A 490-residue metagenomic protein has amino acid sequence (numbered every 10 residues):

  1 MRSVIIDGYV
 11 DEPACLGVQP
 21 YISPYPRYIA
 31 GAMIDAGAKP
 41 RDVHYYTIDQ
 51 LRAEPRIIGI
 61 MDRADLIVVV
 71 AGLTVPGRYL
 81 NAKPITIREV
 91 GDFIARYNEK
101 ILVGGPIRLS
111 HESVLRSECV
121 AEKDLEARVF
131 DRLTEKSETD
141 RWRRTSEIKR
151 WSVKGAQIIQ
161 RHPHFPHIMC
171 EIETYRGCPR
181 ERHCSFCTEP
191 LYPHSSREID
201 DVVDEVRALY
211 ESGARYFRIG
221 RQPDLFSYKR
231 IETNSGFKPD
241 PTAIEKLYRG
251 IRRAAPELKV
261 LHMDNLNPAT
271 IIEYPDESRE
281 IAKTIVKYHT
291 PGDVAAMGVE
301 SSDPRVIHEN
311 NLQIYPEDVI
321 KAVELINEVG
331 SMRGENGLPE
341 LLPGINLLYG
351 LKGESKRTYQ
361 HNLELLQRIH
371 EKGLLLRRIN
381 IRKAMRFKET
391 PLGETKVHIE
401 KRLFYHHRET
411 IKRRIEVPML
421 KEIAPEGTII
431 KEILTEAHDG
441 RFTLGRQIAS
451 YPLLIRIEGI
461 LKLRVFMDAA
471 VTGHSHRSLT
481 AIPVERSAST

Functional and structural regions predicted by a protein language model:
R2-D201: Acidic, low-complexity intrinsically disordered segments
V4-I6, R207-E354: Conserved SAM/AdoMet-binding glycine-rich loop
P13, G77, R108-H111, R182 (+5 more regions): Flexible glycine/acidic-rich beta-alpha junction loops that bind and position SAM and/or redox cofactors in anaerobic
I67, I101, V120, F217-G220 (+3 more regions): Hydrophobic residues within beta-strands of alpha/beta enzymes
I87-V90, V202, I244, S278 (+3 more regions): Aromatic/hydrophobic pocket-lining residues that form the small-molecule binding cavity in soluble enzyme cores
H111-R116, D276-A282, L351-H370: Catalytic cores of alpha/beta
C178, V202, M297, I379 (+1 more regions): Conserved, mostly hydrophobic/aromatic
E400-T490: Terminal RNA-binding accessory module
